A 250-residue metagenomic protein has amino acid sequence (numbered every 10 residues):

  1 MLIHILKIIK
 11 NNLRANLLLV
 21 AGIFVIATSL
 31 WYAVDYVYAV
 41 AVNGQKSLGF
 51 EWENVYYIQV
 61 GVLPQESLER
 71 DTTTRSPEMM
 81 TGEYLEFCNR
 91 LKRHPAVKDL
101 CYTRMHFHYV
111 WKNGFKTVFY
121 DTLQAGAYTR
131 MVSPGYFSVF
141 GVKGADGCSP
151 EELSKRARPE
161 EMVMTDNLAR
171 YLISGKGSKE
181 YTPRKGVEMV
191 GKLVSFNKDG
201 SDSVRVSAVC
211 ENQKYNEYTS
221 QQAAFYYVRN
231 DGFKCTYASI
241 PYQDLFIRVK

Functional and structural regions predicted by a protein language model:
M1-K10: A short amphipathic helical element positioned immediately N-terminal to and/or at the very start of a transmembrane
N12-A41, F50: Short, strongly hydrophobic transmembrane alpha-helices
L19-G22, Y57-V60, C101-R104, V163-T165 (+3 more regions): Short beta-strand segments
V34-T117, D121-Q124: Membrane-proximal extracellular/periplasmic loop immediately following the first transmembrane helix
P77-C88, Y171-V194: Well-ordered, non-membrane alpha-helical segments in soluble/globular domains
M80, P159, R184-E188, K192 (+1 more regions): Small-residue transmembrane helix packing/gating motifs
N89-E180, R205, V209-E217: Short beta-strand boundary microenvironments
